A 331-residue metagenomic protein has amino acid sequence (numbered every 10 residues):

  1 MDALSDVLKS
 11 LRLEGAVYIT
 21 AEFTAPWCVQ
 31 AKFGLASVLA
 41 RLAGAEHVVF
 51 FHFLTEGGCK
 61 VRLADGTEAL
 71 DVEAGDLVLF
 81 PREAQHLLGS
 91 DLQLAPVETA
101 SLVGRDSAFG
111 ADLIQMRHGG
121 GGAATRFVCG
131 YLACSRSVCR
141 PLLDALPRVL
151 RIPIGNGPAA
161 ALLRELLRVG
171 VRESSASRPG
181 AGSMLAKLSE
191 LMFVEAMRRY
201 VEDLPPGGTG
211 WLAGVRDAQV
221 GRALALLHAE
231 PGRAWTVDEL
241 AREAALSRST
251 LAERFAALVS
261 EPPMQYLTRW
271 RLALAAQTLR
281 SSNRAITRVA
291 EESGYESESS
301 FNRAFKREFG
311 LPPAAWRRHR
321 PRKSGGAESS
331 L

Functional and structural regions predicted by a protein language model:
M1-L70, D76, Q85-M116: Generic protein-terminus/edge-of-domain signal
F51, G57, G75-D76, G130 (+3 more regions): Short hydrophobic/aromatic patches on the structural cores and recognition surfaces of FHA
L54, L227-E230, L279: Short helix-to-turn junction characteristic of helix-turn-helix DNA-binding domains, especially the helix
V78-P81, F127-C129: Short hydrophobic-aromatic micro-motifs
G121-A123: Extracellular/periplasmic catalytic domains that process cell-envelope and extracellular macromolecules
R126-R151, G155-A225, A229: An amphipathic alpha-helical interaction segment
L191-V201, R222-A273, A290-A315, H319: Basic/polar phosphate-binding segments, predominantly the helix-turn-helix DNA-binding elements of transcriptional
